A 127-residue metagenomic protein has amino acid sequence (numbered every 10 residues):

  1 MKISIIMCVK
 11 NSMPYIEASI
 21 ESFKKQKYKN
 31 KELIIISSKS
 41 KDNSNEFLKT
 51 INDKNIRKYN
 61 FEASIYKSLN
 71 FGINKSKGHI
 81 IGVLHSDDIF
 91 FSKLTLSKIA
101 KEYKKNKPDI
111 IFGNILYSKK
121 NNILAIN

Functional and structural regions predicted by a protein language model:
K2-S4, E32: Cell-envelope/extracellular polymer assembly enzymes that use nucleotide-activated donors
N11-K25: Short, well-formed alpha-helical segments that are part of the catalytic scaffolds of diverse glycosyltransferases
P14-E17, D42-T50: Acidic helix N-cap motif at the loop->helix transition within catalytic regions of sugar-transfer enzymes
K31-K39, Y59-F61: Short beta-strand/loop segment that forms part of the nucleotide-sugar
S37-E46, H85: A conserved acidic beta->alpha catalytic loop
N60-S76: Glycine-rich, basic loop-to-helix element that forms the pyrophosphate-binding segment of sugar-nucleotide handling
I81: Short aromatic/hydrophobic "clamp" motif used to bind/position activated sugar donors
L94-I126: Conserved donor NDP-sugar-binding/catalytic core segment of glycosyltransferases
